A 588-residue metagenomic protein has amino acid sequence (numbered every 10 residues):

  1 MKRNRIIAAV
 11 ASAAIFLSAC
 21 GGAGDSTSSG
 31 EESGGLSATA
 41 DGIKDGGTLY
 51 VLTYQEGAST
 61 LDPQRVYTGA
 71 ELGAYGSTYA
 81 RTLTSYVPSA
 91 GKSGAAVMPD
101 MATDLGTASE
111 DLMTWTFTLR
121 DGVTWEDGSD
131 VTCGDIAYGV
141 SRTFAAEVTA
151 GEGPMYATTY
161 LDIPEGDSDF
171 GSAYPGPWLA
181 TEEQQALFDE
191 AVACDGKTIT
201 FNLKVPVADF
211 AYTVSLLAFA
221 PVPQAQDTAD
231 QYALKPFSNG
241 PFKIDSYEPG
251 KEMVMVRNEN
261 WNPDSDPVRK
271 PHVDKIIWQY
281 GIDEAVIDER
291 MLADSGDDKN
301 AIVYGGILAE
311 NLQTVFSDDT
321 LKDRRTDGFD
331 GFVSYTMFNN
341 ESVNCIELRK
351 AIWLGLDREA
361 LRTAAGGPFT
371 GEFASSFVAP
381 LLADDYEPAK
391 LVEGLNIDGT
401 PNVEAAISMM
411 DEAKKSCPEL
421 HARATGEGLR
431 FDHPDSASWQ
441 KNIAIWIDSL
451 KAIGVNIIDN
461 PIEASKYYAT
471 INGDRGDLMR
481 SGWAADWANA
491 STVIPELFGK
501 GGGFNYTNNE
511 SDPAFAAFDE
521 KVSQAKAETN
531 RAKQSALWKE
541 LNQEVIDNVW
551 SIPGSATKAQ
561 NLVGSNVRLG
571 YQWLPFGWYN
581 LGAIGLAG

Functional and structural regions predicted by a protein language model:
I15, E32-S33, E248, G355-A389 (+2 more regions): Detector for C-terminal structural segments
C20-E31: Bacterial lipoprotein signal-peptidase II cleavage site
Y50-E110, F237: N-terminal lobe/hinge region of extracytoplasmic solute-binding protein
V51, E412-A485: Ligand/substrate-recognition segments at binding pockets and active sites
P88-K92, Q184-F188, G196, N202-K275: Gly/Pro-rich hinge or "lid" segments in bacterial periplasmic/extracellular proteins
T118, A137, R142-P223, E248: Surface-exposed binding/hinge segments that line and control ligand-binding clefts or catalytic entry sites
G153, D245-V256, I277-E341, E359 (+1 more regions): Extracellular/periplasmic solute-recognition and catalytic clefts
F242, E372-S416, D435-K441: Structural transition elements
